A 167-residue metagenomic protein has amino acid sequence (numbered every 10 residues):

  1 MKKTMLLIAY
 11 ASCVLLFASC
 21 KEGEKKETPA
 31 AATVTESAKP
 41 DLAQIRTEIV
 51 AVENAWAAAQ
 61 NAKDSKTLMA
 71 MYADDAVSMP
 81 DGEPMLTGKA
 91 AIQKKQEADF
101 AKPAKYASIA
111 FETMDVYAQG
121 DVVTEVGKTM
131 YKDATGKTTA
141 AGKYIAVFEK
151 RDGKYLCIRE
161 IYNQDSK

Functional and structural regions predicted by a protein language model:
M1-T33: Bacterial Sec-dependent N-terminal signal peptides
C20-A70: Short, low-complexity N-terminal intrinsically disordered segments enriched in polar/charged residues
K21-K26, A141-D165: Short beta-strand edge/turn micro-motifs at domain boundaries
A62-M79, A90: Short, well-ordered alpha-helical segments enriched in acidic and aromatic residues
M71, V77-M79, V122-K132, V147: Short, well-ordered beta-strand segments in beta-rich or mixed alpha/beta enzyme and ligand-binding folds
Y72, G82, D115, G127-T129 (+1 more regions): A mature extracytoplasmic/lumenal domain signature
V77-T87, D99-A104: A short gly/proline-enriched turn/hairpin at secondary-structure junctions
E97-T135: Surface-exposed, charged secondary-structure patches
